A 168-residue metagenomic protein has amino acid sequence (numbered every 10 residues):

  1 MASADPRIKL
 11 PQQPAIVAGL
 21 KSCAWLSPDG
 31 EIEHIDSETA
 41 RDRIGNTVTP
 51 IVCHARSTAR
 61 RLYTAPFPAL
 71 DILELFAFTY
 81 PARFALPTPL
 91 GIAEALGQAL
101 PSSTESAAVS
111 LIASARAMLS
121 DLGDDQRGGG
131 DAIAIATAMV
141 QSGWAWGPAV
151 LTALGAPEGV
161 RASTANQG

Functional and structural regions predicted by a protein language model:
M1-G168: DEDD superfamily 3′-5′ metal-dependent exonuclease/proofreading module
